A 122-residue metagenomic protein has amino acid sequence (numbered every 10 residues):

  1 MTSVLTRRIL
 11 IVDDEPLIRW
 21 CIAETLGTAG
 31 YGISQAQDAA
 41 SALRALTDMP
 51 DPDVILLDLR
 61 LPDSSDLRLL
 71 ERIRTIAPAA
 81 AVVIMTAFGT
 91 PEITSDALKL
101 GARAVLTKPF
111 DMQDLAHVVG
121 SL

Functional and structural regions predicted by a protein language model:
W20-T28: Charged docking surfaces used in two-component/phosphorelay signaling
Q35-V54: Acidic, metal-coordinating helix/loop segments flanking the phosphotransfer/catalytic sites of two-component signaling
D38, S65-R68: Acidic catalytic/metal-coordinating carboxylates
P62, T90: The feature encodes the CheY-like receiver
L67-A79: Short amphipathic alpha-helix used as the core "switch/output" element in two-component signaling
E92, F110-V119: C-terminal output helix
R103: Short, glycine/charged-rich "phosphate-handling" switch motifs in NTP-dependent and phosphotransfer domains
